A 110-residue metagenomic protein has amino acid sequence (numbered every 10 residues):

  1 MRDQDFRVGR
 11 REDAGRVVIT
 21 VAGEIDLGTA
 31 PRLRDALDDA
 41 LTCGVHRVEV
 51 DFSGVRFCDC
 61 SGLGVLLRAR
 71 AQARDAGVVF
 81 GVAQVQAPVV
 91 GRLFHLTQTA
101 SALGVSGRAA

Functional and structural regions predicted by a protein language model:
M1-R56, S61, L67-A110: STAS-like cytosolic regulatory interaction modules
